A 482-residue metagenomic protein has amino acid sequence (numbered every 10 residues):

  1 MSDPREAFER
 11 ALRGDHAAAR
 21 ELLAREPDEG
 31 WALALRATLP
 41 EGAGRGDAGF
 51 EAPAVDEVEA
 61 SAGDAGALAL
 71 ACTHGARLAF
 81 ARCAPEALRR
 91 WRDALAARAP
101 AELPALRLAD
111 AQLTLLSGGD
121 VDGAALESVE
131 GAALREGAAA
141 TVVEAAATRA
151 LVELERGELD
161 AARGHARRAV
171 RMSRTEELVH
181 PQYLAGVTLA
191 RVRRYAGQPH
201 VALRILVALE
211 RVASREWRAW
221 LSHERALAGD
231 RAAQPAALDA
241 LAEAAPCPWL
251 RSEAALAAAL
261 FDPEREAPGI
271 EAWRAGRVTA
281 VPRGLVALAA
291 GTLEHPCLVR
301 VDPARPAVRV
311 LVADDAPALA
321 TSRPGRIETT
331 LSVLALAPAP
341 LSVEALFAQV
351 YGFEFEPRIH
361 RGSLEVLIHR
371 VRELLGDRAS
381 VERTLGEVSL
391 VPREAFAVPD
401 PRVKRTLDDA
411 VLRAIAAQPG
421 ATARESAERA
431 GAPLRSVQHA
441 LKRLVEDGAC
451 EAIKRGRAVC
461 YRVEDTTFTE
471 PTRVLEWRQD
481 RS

Functional and structural regions predicted by a protein language model:
S2-P4, P27-R36, G63-H74, R98-Q112 (+6 more regions): Alpha-solenoid helical repeat architecture
H16-R25, R45-A62, A84-A97, D120-A132 (+5 more regions): Alpha-helical repeat scaffolds
A259, E266-E328, E373, D377-D409 (+1 more regions): Short boundary/linker motifs that mark transitions into or out of structured domains
T321-L331, P357-D377, K442: DNA-recognition element of transcription regulators
I327-A339, R405-R424, E428: Short amphipathic alpha-helical interface segments
V333-S363, R424-E425, R429-A430: Positively charged, aromatic-enriched patches within helix-turn-helix-type DNA-binding elements, predominantly
S389-R402, R455-W477: Short, cationic-aromatic polyanion-contact patches
